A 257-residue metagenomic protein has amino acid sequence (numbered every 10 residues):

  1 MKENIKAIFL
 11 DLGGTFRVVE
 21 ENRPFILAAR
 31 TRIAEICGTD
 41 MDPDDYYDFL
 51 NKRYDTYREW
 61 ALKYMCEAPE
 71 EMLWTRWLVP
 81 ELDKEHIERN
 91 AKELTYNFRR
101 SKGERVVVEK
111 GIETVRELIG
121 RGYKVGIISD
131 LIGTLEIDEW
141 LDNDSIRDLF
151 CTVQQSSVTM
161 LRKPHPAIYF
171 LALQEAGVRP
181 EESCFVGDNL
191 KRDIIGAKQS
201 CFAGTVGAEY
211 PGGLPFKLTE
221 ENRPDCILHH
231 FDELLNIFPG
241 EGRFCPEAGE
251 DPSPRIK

Functional and structural regions predicted by a protein language model:
M1-I8, E20, D44, I112 (+3 more regions): Asp-based, Mg2+/Mn2+-dependent phosphohydrolase catalytic module
K2-R121: N-terminal helical cap/lid subdomain that shapes the substrate entry/recognition surface in HAD-like hydrolases
